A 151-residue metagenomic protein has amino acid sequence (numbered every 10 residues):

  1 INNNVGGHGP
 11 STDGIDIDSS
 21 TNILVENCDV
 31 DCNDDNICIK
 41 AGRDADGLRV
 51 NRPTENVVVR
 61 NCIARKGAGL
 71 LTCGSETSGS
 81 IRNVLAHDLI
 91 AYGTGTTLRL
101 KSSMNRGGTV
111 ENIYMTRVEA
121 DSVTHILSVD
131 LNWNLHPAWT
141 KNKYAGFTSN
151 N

Functional and structural regions predicted by a protein language model:
I1-N151: Extracellular/periplasmic carbohydrate-active domains that bind, remodel, or depolymerize complex polysaccharides
